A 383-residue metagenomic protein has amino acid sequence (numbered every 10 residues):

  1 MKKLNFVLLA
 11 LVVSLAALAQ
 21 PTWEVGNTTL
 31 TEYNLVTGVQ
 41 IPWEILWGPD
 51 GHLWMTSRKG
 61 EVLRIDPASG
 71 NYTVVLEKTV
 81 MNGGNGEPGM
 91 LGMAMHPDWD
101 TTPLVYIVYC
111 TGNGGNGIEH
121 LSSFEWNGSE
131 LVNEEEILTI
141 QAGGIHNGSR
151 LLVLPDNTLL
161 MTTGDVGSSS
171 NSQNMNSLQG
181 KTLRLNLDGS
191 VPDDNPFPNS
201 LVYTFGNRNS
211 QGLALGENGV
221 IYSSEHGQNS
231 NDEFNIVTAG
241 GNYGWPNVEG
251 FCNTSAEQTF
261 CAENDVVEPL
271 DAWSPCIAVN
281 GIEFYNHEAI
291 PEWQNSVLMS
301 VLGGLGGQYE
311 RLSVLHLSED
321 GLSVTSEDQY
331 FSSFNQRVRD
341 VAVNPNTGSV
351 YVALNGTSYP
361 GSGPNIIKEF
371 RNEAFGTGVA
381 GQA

Functional and structural regions predicted by a protein language model:
Q20-Q40, E134, D265-L270, V324-Q329: A short helix->beta-strand "capping" segment at the edge of beta-propeller domains
N34-G60, A278-E283: Beta-strand-rich domains and repeat architectures in extracellular enzymes and scaffolds, especially beta-propellers
N34-Q40, L76-N85, I137-G143, L201-G206 (+2 more regions): Surface loop/turn motifs at the tips and blade-to-blade linkers of beta-strand repeat domains
W43-L46, A94, L152, A214 (+2 more regions): Conserved beta-strand position repeated across blades of beta-propeller domains
N71-P97: Blade-loop segments of beta-propeller domains
P88-M90, D98-D100, V166-D328, Q336 (+4 more regions): Beta-propeller domain segments
G117-V153: Asp-box/WD-like beta-propeller blade repeats and closely related beta-sheet repeat scaffolds
E373-A383: Residue-level detector of functionally pivotal "anchor" positions at catalytic/ligand-binding pockets or at interdomain
